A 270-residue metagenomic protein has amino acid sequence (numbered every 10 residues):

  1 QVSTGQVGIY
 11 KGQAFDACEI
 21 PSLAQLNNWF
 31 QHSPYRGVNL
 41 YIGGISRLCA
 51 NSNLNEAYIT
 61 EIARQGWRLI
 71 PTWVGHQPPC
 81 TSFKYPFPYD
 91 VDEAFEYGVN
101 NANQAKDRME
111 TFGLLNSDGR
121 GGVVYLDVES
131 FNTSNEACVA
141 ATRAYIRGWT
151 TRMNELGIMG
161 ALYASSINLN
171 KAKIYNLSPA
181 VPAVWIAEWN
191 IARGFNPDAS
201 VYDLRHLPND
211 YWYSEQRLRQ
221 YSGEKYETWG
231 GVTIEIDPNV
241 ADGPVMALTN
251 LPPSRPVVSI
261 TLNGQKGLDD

Functional and structural regions predicted by a protein language model:
V2-E19, P179-L268: Functionally critical loop-and-helix segments that line ligand-binding/catalytic clefts of soluble enzyme domains
G5-R143, E155-L156: Substrate-binding cleft of extracellular glycoside hydrolase catalytic domains
W29, N55-T60, K173-L177, D203-H206: Short, aromatic/basic amphipathic alpha-helical patches
R47, P78, L169, R193 (+1 more regions): Flexible, glycine-rich phosphate/dinucleotide-binding loops and adjacent beta-alpha linkers at cofactor/substrate
G66, G157-M159, V181, E215: A generic structural signal for alpha->beta connector loops
V74-H76, L162-N168, G223: Acidic carboxylate-rich catalytic motifs and surrounding loops in phosphoryl-/glycosyl-chemistry enzymes
T142, I146-W149, N168-N176: Active-site-adjacent substructure of cysteine-protease-like catalytic cores
M153-K171, V184-E188: Aromatic-lined carbohydrate-recognition surfaces of secreted/lumenal glycan-active proteins
